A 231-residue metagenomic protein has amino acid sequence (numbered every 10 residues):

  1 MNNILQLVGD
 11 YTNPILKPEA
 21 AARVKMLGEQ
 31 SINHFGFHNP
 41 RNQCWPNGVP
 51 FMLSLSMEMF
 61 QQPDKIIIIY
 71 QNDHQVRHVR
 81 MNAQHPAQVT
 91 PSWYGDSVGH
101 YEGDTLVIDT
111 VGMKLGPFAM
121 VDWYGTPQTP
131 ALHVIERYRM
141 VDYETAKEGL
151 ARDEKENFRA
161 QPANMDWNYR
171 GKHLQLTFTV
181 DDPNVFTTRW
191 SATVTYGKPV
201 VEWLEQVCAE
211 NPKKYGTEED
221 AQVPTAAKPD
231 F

Functional and structural regions predicted by a protein language model:
M1-F231: PEST-like low-complexity, intrinsically disordered acidic/proline/serine-rich tracts that flank trafficking/processing
